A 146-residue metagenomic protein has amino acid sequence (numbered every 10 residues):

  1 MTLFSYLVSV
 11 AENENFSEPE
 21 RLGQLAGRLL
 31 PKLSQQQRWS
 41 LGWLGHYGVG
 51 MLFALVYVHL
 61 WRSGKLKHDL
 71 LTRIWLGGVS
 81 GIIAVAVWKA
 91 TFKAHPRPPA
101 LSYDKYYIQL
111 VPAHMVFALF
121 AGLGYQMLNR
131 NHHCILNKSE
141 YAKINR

Functional and structural regions predicted by a protein language model:
M1-R146: Short amphipathic, positively biased membrane-proximal segments that drive organelle/inner-membrane targeting
